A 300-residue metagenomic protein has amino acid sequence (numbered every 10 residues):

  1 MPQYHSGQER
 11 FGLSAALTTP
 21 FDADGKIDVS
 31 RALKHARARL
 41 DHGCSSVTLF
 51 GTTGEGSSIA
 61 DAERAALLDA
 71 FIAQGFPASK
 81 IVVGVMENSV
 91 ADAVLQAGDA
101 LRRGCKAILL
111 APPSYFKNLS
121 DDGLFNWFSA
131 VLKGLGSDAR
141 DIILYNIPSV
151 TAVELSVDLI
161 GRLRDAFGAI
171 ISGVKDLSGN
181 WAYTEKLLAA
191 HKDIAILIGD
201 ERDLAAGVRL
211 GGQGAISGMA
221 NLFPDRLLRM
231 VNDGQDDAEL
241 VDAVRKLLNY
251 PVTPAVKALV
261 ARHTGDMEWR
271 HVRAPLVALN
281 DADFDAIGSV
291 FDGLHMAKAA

Functional and structural regions predicted by a protein language model:
P2-E154, I171: Active-site beta->alpha loop and helix N-cap motifs at the rims of alpha/beta catalytic domains
P2-Y4, G12-T18, H42-C44, R209-G212 (+1 more regions): C-terminal alpha-helical cap/extension of soluble enzyme domains
R31, E63, G123, G179 (+3 more regions): Soluble or luminal CAZymes and related metallo-dependent hydrolases
A36, A97, L204, K257 (+1 more regions): Short glycine-/small-residue-rich flexible loop motifs, especially phosphate/cofactor-binding loops
R64, L68, A93, F128 (+4 more regions): A general structural signal for well-ordered alpha-helical segments in protein cores
L67-L68, D99, F128-S129, H191 (+3 more regions): Short alpha-helix boundary/capping motifs
L132-R140, I147-P251: Catalytic alpha/beta core domains of metabolic enzymes, predominantly
